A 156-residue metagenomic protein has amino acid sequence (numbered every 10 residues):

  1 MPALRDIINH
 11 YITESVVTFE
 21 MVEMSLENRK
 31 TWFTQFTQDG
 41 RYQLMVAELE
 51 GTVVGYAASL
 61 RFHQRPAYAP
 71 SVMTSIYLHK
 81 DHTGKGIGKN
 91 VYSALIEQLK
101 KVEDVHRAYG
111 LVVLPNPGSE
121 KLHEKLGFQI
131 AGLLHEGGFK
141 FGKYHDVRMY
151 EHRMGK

Functional and structural regions predicted by a protein language model:
M1-K30: A short, well-structured alpha-helix characteristic of acyl/acetyltransferase catalytic modules
M24-D81, Y92, R153-M154: Acetyl-CoA-dependent GNAT
A58, I76, K100-V102, G132: A compositional/biophysical signature of low hydrophobicity enriched in polar/charged and small residues
T74, A108-G110, Y150: A structural signal for short, well-ordered beta-strand segments
L78, G84-L99, E120-K125: Conserved acetyl-CoA-binding loop-helix of GNAT-fold acetyltransferases
T83, G110-E120: Conserved beta-strand-loop-alpha-helix junction that forms the acyl-donor binding cleft
L99-V112: Conserved GNAT acetyl-CoA-binding A-motif
Y109-L111, E124, Q129-D146: Conserved catalytic-core motifs of GNAT/GCN5-like acyltransferases
